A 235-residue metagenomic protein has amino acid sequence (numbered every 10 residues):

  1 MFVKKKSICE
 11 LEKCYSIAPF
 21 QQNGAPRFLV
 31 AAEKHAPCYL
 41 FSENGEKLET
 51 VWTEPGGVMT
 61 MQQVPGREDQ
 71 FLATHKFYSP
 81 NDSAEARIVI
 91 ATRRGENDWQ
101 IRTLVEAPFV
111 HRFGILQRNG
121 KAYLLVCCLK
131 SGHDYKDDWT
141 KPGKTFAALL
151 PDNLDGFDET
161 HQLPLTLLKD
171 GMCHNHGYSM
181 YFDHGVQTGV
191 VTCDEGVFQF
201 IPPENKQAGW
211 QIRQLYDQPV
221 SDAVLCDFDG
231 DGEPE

Functional and structural regions predicted by a protein language model:
M1-E235: Beta-propeller-forming repeat regions
